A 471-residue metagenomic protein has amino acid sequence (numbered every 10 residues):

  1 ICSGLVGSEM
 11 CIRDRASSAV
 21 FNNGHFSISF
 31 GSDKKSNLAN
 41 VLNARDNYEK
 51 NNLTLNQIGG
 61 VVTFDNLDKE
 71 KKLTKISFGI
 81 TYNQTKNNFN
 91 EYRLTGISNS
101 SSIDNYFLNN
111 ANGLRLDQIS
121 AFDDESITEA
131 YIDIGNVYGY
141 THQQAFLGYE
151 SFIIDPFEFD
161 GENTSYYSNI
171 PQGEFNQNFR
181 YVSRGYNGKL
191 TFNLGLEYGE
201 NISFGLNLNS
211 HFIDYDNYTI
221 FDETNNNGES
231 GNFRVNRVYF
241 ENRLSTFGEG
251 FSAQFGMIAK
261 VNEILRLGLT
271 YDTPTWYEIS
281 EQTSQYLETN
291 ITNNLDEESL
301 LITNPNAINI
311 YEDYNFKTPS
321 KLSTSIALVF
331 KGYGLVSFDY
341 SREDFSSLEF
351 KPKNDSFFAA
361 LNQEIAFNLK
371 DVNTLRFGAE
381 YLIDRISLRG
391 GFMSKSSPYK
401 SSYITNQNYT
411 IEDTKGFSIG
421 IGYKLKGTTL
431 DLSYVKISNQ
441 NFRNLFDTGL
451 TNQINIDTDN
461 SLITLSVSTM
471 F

Functional and structural regions predicted by a protein language model:
I1-G7, I12: Single conserved hydrophobic/aromatic residue that forms the stacking wall/gate of nucleotide- or nucleobase-binding
G4, A19-V20, E380, G422: Well-ordered beta-strand positions
R13-D14, A44, T451: Short structured motifs
R15-A19, L375-F377: Short, mixed-charge, low-aromatic patches
S17-R93, G185, K189-L190: N-terminal functional module of multi-domain proteins
T63-F471: Outer-membrane beta-barrel porins/channels
